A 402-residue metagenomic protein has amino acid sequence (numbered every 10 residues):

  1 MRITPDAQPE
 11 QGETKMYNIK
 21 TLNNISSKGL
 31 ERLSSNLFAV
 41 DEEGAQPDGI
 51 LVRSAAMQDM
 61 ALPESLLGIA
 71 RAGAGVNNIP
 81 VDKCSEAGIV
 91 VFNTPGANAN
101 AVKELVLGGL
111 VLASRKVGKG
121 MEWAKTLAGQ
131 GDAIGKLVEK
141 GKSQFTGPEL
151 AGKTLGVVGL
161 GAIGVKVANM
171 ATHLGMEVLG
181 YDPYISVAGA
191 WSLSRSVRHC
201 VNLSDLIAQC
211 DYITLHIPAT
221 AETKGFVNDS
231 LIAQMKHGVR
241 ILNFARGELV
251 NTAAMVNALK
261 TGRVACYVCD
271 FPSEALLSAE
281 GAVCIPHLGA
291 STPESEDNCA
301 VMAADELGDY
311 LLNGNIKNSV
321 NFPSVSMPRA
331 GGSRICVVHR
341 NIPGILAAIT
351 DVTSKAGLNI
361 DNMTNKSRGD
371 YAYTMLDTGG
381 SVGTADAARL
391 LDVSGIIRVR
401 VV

Functional and structural regions predicted by a protein language model:
G12, A55-M60, L179, P183-L276 (+1 more regions): Rossmann-like adenosine-cofactor binding region
G12-T94, N228, N251, M363-Y373: An N-terminal-biased, well-structured beta-alpha scaffold segment characteristic of Rossmann-like dinucleotide-binding
P95-T154, N318-V320: Phosphate-binding beta-alpha-beta segment of Rossmann-like dinucleotide-binding domains, i.e., the NAD(P)
K103-E122, N169-M176, M302-N315, T350-S354 (+1 more regions): Oxidoreductase and adenylate-handling cofactor-binding alpha/beta cores
L160-G161: Glycine-rich Rossmann-fold phosphate-binding loop(s) that bind the pyrophosphate of adenine dinucleotide cofactors
G164-V165: N-terminal Rossmann-fold NAD(P) dinucleotide-binding loop
D229, A233, H237-R329, Y373 (+1 more regions): Rossmann-like dinucleotide-binding domain for NAD(H)/NADP(H)
K317, N321-V402: A conserved regulatory-domain signal marking ACT and ACT-like small-molecule sensing domains and adjacent regulatory
